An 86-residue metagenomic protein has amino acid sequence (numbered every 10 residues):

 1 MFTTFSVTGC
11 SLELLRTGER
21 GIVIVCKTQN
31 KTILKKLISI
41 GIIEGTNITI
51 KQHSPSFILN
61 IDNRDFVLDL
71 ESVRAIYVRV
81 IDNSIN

Functional and structural regions predicted by a protein language model:
M1-T4, E13-T17, V78-N86: Extended, low-hydrophobicity, polar/charged segments
L12, L37-G41, D65: Short, surface-exposed secondary-structure edge patches
K27-N30, Q52-F57, S72: Short, charged beta-turn/beta-strand-edge "cap" motif at the junction between a beta-strand and an adjacent loop
T32-K36: Short alpha-helix capping/helix-loop boundary micro-motifs
I58-N86: C-terminal structural segments of small proteins and small subunits
